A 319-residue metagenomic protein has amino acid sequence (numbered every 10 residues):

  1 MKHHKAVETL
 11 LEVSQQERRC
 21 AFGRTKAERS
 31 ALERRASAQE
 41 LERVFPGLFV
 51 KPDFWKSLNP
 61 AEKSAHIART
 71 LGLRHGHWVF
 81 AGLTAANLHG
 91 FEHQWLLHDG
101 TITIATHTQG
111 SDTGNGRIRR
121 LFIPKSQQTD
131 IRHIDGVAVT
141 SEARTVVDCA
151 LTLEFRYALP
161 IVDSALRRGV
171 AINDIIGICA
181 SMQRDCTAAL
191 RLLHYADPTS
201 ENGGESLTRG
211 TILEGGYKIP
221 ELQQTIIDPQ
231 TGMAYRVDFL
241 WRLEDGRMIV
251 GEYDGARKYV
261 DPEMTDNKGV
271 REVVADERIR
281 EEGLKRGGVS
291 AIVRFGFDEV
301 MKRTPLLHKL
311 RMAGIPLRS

Functional and structural regions predicted by a protein language model:
M1-D185, R318-S319: Short gly/ser-rich loop at a beta-strand->alpha-helix junction or flexible surface loop bordering the NTP-binding
M1-T9, A27, L166-S319: Surface segments flanking catalytic/ligand-binding clefts of nucleic-acid enzymes
